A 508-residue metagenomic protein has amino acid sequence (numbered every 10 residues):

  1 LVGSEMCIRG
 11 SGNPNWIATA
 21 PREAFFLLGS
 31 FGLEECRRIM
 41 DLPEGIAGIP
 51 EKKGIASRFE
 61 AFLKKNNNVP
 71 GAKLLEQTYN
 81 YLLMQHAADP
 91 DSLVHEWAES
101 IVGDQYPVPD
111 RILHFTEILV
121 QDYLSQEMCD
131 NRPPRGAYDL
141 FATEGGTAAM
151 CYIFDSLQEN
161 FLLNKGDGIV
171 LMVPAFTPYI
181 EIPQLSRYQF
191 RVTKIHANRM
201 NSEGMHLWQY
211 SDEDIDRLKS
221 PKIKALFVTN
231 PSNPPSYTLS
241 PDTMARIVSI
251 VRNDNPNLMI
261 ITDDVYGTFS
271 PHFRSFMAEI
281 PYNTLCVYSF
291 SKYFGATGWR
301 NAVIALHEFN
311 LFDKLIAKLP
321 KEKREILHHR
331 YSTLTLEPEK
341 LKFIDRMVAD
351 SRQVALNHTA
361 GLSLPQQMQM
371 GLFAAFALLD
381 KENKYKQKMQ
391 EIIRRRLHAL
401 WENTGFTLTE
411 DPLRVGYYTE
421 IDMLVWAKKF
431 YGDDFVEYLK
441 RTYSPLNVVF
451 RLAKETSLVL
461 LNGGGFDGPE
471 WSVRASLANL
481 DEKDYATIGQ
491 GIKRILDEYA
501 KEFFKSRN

Functional and structural regions predicted by a protein language model:
L1-I8: Short, small-residue-biased leader/transition segments that mark boundaries at the very start of proteins
G10-S11, Y417-R441, E455-G489: Conserved PLP-binding active-site segment of the aspartate aminotransferase-like
G12-I17, T147-A149, A175-T177, P231-P234 (+8 more regions): Short, solvent-exposed loop/turn segments at secondary-structure junctions
N15-A18, F276-K342: Active-site PLP attachment segment
M40-P256, G267-P281, L285, Y443 (+3 more regions): Conserved core of the PLP fold type I
R324-I392, L400: Structural motif of enzymes handling amino- and sulfur-group chemistry
Q366-G371, F376, N383-W401, L408-V436 (+1 more regions): Conserved glycine-rich beta-strand-loop-beta hairpin in the small C-terminal domain of fold type I
